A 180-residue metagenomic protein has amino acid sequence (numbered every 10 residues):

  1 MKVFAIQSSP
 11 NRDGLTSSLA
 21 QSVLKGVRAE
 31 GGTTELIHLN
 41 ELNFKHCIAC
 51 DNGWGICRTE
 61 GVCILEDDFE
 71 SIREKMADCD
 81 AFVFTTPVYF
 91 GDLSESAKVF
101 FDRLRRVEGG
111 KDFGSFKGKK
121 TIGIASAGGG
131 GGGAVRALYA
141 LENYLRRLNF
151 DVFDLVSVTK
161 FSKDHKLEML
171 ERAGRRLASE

Functional and structural regions predicted by a protein language model:
M1-V107, V152-E180: N-terminal beta1-alpha1-beta2 submodule of the flavodoxin-like/Rossmannoid cofactor-binding fold
E95-S96, G110-D154: Short, glycine-/small-residue-rich phosphate/pyrophosphate-handling segment
